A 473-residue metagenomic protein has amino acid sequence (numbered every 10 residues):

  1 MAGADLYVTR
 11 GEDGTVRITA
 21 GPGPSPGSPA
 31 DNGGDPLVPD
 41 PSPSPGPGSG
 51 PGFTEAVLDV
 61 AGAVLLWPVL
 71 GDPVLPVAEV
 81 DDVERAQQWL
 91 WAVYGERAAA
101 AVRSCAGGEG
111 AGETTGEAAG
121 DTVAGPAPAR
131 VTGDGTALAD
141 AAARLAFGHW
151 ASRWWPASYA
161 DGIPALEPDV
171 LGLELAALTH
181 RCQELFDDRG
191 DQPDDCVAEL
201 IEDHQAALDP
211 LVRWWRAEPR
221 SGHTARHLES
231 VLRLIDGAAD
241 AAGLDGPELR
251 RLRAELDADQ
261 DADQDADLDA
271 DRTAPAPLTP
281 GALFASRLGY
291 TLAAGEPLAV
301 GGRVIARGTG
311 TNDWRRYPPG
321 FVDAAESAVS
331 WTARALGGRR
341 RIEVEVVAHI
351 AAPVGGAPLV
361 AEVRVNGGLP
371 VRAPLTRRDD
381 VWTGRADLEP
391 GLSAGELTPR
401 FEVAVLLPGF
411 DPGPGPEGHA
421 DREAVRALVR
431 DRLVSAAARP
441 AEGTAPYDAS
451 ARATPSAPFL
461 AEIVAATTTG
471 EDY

Functional and structural regions predicted by a protein language model:
M1-A165: An N-terminal, globular interaction/scaffold subdomain
T9, T15, T19, T54 (+18 more regions): Residue-identity detector for threonine
I18, N32, I163, I201 (+5 more regions): Weak global preference for isoleucine
S25-S28, S42-S44, S49, S104 (+12 more regions): Generic serine detector
P45-P47, A111-A119, A262-L268, A352-G356 (+2 more regions): Intrinsically disordered, low-complexity coil segments
G50-E55, S221, A225-L228, G246-L249 (+3 more regions): Short, structured coil/loop segments at alpha-helix boundaries
A86-Y317: Long, hydrophobic alpha/beta structural blocks
Y290-Y473: C-terminal, beta-strand-rich globular interaction domains
